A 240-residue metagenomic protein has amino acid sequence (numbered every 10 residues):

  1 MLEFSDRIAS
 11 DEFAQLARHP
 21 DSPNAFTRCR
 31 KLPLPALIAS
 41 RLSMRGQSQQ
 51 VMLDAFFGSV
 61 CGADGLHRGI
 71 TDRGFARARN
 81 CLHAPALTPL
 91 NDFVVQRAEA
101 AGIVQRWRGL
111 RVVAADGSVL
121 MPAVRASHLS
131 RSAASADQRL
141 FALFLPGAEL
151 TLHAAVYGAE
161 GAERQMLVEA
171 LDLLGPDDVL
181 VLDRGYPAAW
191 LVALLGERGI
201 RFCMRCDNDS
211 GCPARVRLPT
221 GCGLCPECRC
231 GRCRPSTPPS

Functional and structural regions predicted by a protein language model:
M1-S240: Conserved, well-structured functional cores that handle cations and Mg-NTP chemistry
